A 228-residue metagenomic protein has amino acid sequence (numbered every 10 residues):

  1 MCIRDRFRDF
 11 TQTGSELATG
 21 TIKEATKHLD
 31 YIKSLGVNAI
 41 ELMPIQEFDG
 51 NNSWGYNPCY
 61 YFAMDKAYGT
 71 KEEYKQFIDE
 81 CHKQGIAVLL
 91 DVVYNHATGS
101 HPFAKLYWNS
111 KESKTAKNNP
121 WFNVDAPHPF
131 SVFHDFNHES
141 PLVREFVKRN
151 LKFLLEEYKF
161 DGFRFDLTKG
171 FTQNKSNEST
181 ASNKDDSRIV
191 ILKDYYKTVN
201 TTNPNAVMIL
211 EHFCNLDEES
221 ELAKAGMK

Functional and structural regions predicted by a protein language model:
R4-K159, L167-K184, Y195-N203: Substrate-binding/active-site clefts of carbohydrate-active enzymes
L89, R164, I209: Generic enzyme active-site microenvironment
K159, D185-K228: Conserved alpha/beta catalytic core and glycan-binding cleft of carbohydrate-active enzymes
